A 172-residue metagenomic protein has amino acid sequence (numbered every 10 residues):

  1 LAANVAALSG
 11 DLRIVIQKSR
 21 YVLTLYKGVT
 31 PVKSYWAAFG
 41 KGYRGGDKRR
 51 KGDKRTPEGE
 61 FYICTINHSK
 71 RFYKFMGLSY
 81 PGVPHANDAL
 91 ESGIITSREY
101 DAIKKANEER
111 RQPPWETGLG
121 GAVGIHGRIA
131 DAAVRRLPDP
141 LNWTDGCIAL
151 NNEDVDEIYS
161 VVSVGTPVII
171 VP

Functional and structural regions predicted by a protein language model:
L1-R13, K18-S19, W36-T65, A106-R110 (+1 more regions): N-terminal post-signal-peptidase region of extra-cytosolic proteins
G10, Y26, P31, P57 (+2 more regions): A short, polar/charged loop/turn motif at coil->beta-strand junctions and beta-hairpin connectors
S19-R20, G28-T30, A37-G42, I66-H68 (+3 more regions): Solvent-exposed coil/turn segments that connect beta secondary-structure elements in extracytoplasmic/periplasmic
P31-V32, V164: Bacterial peptidoglycan biogenesis and beta-lactam-recognition machinery
Y35-W36, R44-G46, F75, N87-A89: A short, polar/proline- and glycine-enriched secondary-structure boundary/capping micro-motif
S69-P172: Exported/periplasmic cell-wall-interacting domains
